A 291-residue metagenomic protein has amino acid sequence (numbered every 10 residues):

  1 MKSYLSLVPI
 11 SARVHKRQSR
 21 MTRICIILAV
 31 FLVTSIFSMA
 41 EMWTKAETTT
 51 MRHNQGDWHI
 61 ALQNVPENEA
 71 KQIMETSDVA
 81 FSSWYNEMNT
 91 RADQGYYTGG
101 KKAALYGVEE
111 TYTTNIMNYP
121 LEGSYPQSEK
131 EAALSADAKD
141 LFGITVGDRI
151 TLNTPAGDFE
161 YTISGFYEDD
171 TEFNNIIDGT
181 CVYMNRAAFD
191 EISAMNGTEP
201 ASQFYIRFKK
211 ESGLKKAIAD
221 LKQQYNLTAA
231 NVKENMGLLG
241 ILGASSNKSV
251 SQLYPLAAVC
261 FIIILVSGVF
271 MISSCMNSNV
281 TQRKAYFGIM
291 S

Functional and structural regions predicted by a protein language model:
M1-L32, T44: N-terminal Sec/SRP start-transfer signal
K2, A40, T44, N277 (+1 more regions): Cytoplasmic juxtamembrane amphipathic helix immediately C-terminal to a transmembrane segment
S11-V14, Y125, S249-V250: Helix-boundary and loop/linker segments of multi-pass membrane transporters
H15, F270-S291: Interfacial "coupling" helices/loops that link adjacent transmembrane helices in transporter permeases
L28-S35, M39, I264-G268, I272: Hydrophobic alpha-helical membrane-associated segments
E41-N247: Basic-flanked hydrophobic alpha-helices used for secretion and membrane insertion
N247-I264: N-terminal membrane-entry
